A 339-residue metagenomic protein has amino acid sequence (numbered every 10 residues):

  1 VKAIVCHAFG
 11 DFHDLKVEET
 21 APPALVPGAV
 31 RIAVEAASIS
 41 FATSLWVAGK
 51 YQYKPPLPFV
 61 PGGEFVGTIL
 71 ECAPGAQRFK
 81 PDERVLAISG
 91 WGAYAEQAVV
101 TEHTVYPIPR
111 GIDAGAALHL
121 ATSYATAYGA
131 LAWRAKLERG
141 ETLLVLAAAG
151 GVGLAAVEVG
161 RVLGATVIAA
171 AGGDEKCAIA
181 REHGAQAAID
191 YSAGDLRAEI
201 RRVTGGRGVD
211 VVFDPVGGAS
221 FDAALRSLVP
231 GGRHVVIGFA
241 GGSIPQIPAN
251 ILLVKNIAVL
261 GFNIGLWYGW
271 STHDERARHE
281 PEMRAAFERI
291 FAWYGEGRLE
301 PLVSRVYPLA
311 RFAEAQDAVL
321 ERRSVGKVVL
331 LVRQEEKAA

Functional and structural regions predicted by a protein language model:
V1, G206, F291, G295-V306 (+1 more regions): C-terminal capping/lid region of NAD(P)-dependent oxidoreductase domains
A21-I39, K50-G92: Glycine-rich beta-strand-centered segment in the early N-terminal region that forms part of a ligand/cofactor-binding
A33, L45, R84-A149: NAD(P)H dinucleotide-binding glycine-rich loop of Rossmann-like/cofactor-binding domains, especially the beta1-alpha1
L118-L120, Y124-G194: Mid-domain Rossmann-like dinucleotide-binding core that forms the NAD(H)/NADP(H) cofactor-binding site
A148, V216, F239: NAD(P)H cofactor-binding loop motif with strongest signal on the N-terminal glycine-rich segment
D195-G206: Short amphipathic alpha-helix with an adjacent loop that forms part of the alpha/beta core around
A219-E296, S324, L331-A339: Glycine-rich phosphate-binding loop and adjacent beta-alpha segment of Rossmann(oid) nucleotide-cofactor-binding
